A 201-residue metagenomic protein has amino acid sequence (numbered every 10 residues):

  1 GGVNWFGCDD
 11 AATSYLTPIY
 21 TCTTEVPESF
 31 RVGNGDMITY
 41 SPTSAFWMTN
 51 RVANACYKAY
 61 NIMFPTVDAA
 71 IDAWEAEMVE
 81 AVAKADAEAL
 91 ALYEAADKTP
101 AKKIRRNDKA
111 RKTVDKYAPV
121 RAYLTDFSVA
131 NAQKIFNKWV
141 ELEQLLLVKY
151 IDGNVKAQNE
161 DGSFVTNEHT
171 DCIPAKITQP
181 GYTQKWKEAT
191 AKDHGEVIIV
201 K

Functional and structural regions predicted by a protein language model:
G1-K201: C-terminus-biased signal that marks the final domain/tail of proteins
